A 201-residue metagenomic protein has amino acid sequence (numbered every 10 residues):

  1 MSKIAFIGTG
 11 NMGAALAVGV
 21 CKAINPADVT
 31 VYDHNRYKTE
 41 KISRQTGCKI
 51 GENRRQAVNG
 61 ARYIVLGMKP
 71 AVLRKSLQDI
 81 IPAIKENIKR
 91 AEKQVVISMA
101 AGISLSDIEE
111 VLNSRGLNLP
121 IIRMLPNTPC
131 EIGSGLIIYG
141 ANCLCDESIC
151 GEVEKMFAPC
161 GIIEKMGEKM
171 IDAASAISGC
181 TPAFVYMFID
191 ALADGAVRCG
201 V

Functional and structural regions predicted by a protein language model:
M1-Y63, S134, V197-C199: NAD(P)+-binding Rossmann beta1-loop-alpha1 motif at the extreme N-terminus of oxidoreductases
S2, A27, C48, Q94 (+2 more regions): A structural micro-motif
L16, T46, R54-L136: Rossmann-like NAD(P)(H) cofactor-binding subdomain of soluble oxidoreductases
G51, M124, M166: Hydrophobic residues at beta-strand termini and immediately following loops that shape nucleotide-binding pockets
A83, D107, V111-P120, L136-A173 (+1 more regions): Internal alpha-helical scaffold of NAD(P)-dependent oxidoreductase catalytic cores
I177: Catalytic, metal-anchored helix/loop core of enzyme active sites in primary metabolism
